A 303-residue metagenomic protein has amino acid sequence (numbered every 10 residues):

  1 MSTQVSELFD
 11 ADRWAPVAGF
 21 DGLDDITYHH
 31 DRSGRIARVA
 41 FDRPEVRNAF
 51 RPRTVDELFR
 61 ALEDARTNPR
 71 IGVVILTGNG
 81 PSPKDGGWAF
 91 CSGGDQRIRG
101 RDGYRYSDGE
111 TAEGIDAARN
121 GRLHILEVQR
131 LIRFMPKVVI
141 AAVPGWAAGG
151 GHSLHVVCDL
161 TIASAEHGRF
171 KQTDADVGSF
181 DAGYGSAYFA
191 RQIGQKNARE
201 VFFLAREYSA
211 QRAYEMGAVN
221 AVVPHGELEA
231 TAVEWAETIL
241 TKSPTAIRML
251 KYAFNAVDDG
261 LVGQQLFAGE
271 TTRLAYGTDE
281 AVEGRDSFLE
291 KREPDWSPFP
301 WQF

Functional and structural regions predicted by a protein language model:
M1-K84: Conserved CoA-thioester-binding segment of acyl-CoA-metabolizing enzymes
V39, R43, E57-L58, L76 (+7 more regions): Terminal peptide-recognition signature
V46, G78-V128, G178: Glycine- (often His-adjacent) and acidic-residue-rich active-site loop that binds/positions the CoA thioester
R53, E57, H124, L131 (+5 more regions): Charged catalytic carboxylate motif
R130-P244, T278, V282, D286: Crotonase-fold acyl-CoA enzyme core
V201-F202, A253, V257, E270-Y276: Helix-loop "lid/cap" segments that line or gate small-molecule binding pockets
G263, E293-F303: Short C-terminal tail/terminal secondary-structure segment of NAD(P)H-dependent dehydrogenase/reductase domains
